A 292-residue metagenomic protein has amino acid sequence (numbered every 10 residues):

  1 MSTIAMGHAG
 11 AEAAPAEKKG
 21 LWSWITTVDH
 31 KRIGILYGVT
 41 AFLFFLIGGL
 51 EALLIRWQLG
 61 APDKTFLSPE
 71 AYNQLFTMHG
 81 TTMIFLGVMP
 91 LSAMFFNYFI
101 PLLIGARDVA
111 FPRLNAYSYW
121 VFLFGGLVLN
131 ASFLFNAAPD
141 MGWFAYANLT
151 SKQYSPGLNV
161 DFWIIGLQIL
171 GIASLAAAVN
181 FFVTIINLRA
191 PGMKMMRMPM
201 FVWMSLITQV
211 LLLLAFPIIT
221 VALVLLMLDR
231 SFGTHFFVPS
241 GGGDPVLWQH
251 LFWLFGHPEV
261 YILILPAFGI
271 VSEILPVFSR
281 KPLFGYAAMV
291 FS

Functional and structural regions predicted by a protein language model:
S2-S292: Membrane-embedded and interfacial regions of multi-pass energy-transducing membrane proteins
